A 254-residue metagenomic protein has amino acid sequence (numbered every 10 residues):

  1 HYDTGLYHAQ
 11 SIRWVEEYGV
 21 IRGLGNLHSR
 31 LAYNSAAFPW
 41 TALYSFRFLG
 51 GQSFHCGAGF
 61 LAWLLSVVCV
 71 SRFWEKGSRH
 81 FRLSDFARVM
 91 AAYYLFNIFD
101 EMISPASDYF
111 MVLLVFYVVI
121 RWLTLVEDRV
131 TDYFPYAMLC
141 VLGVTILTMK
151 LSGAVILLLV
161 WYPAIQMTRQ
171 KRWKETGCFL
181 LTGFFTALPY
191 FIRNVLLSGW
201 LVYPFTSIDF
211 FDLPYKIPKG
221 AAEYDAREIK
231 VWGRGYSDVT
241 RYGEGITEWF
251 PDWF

Functional and structural regions predicted by a protein language model:
Y2-S84, M102-S104: Active-site lumenal/periplasmic loops and adjacent helix-entry segments of GT-C-fold, multi-pass membrane
T41, V70-S71, V115-E127, L142-G143 (+1 more regions): Hydrophobic transmembrane alpha-helices
C56-L61, A87, A91, N97-L125: Multi-pass, polyprenyl lipid-linked donor-dependent membrane glycosyltransferases
V70-F86, R129-Y133, T168-G177: Membrane-interface helix-loop-helix junctions at transmembrane boundaries of multi-pass membrane enzymes, predominantly
F99, P135-L151, V155-Y162, F185 (+1 more regions): Membrane-interface alpha helices of multi-pass inner-membrane proteins
W122-T145, W173-K174: Short hydrophobic alpha-helices at membrane interfaces in multi-pass membrane enzymes
I156-F184: Perimembrane helix-loop-helix junctions
T176-F254: Membrane-lumen/periplasm interface segments of specific transmembrane helices in polyprenyl phosphate-linked
